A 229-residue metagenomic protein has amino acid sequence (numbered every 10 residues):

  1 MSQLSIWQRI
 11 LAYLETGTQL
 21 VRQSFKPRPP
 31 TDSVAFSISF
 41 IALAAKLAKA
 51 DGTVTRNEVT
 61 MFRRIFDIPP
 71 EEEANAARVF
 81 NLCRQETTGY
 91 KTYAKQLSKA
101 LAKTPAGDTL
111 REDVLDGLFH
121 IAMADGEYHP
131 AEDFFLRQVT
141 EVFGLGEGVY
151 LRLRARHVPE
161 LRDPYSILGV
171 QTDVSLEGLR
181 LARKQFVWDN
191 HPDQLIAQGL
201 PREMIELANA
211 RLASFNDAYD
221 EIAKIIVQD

Functional and structural regions predicted by a protein language model:
M1-K46, T53-D229: Small-residue-enriched hydrophobic alpha-helices in membranes
